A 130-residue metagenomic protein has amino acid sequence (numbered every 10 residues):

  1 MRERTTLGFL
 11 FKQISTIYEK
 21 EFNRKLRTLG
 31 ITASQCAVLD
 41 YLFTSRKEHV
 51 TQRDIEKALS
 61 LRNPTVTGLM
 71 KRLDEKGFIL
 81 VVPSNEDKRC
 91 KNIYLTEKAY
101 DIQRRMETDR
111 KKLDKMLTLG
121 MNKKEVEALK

Functional and structural regions predicted by a protein language model:
M1-L29, K76: N-terminal leader segment of winged-helix/HTH proteins
F9, A37-Y41, T67-L69: Base-recognition residues in the alpha-helical recognition helix of bacterial helix-turn-helix
K12-S15, D40-K47, E107: Short, locally clustered residues in the helix-turn-helix/winged-helix DNA-binding domain
E19, K71-A128: Charged, amphipathic alpha-helical coiled-coil/dimerization segments
E21-R62: N-terminal helix-turn-helix DNA-binding core of bacterial DNA-binding proteins
L29-Q35, T65-G68, R72, N122: Short glycine/proline-centered loop/turn elements that form peptide/ligand docking sites
Q52-R53, P64, K71, K91: Residues within helix-turn-helix
